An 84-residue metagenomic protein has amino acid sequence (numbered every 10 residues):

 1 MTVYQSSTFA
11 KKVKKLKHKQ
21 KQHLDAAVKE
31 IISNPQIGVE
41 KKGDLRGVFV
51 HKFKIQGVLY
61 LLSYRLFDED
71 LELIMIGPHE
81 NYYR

Functional and structural regions predicted by a protein language model:
T2, K11, K21-Q22, Q36 (+2 more regions): Enriched for short, Lys/Arg-rich terminal
Q5, L16, Q20-H23: Hydrophobic/aromatic residues within well-ordered alpha-helical segments
T8: Metal-dependent nucleic-acid phosphoesterase active-site entry motif
K29-K54: A short, surface-exposed loop/turn module that caps and links secondary-structure elements
